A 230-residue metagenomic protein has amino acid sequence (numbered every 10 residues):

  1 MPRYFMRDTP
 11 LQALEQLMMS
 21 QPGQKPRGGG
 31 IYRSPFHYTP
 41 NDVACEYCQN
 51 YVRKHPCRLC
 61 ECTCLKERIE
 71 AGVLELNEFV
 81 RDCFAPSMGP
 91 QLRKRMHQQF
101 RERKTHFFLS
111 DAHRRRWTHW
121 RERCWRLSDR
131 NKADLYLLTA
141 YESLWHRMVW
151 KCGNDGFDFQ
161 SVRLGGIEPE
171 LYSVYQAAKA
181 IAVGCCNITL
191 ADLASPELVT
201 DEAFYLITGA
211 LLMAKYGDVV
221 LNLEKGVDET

Functional and structural regions predicted by a protein language model:
M1-G165, N187-T230: Extended, charge-biased low-complexity segments that typically form long amphipathic alpha-helices/coiled-coils
E168: Short gly/ser-rich anion-binding loops that grip negatively charged ligand groups
L171-V174: Long, hydrophobic alpha/beta structural blocks
A182-C186: GHKL/Bergerat-fold ATPase module
